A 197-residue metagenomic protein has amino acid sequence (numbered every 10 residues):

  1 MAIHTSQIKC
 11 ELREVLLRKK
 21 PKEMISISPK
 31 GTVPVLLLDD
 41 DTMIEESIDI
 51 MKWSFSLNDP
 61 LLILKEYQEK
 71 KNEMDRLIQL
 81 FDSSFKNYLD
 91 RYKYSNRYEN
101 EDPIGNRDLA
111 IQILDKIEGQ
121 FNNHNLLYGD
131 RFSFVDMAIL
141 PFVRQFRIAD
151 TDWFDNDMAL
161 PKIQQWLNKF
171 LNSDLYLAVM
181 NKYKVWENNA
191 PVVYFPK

Functional and structural regions predicted by a protein language model:
M1-Q112, K116-E118, N123: GST-like domain detector, emphasizing the conserved glutathione-binding G-site in the N-terminal thioredoxin-like
R13, K116-Q120, L140-P141, Q145-D150 (+2 more regions): Catalytic cores of nucleotide-enabled group-transfer and carboxylate-activating enzymes in metabolic and assembly-line
E14-V15, V179-W186: Acidic carboxylate-rich catalytic motifs and surrounding loops in phosphoryl-/glycosyl-chemistry enzymes
L57-L61, A149, S173: Phosphate/oxyanion-binding loops and surfaces in catalytic or ligand/nucleic-acid-binding neighborhoods
G105-A110, D157-N172: Extended, well-ordered alpha-helical scaffold segments
G119-D130, L175-M180: Surface-exposed helix-capping loop/turn segments at secondary-structure junctions
G129-D152, N156-A159: GST superfamily/GST-like fold recognition
Y183-K197: Acidic/histidine-enriched, glycine/proline-rich intrinsically disordered or flexible terminal extensions
